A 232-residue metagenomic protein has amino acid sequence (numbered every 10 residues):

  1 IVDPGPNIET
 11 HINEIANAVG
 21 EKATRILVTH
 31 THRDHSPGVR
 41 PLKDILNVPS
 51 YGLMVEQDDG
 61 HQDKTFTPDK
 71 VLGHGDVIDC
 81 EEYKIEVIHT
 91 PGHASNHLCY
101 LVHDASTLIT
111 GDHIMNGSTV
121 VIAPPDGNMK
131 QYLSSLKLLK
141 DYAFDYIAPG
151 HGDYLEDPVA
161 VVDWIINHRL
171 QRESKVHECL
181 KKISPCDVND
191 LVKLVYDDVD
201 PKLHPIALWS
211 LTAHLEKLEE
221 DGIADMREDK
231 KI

Functional and structural regions predicted by a protein language model:
I1, P6-N7, K84-K175, C179: Metallo-beta-lactamase
G5-K84, S106: Active-site HxH/HxHxD metal-binding segment of metal-dependent hydrolases
T29-H35, H93, H151, H214: Histidine-centered divalent metal-coordination motifs
S36, Y132, L136, L211: Aromatic/hydrophobic pocket-lining residues that form the small-molecule binding cavity in soluble enzyme cores
P37, G127, I206: Residue-level signal for the nucleotide or nucleotide-sugar donor/cofactor binding architecture
E178-I232: C-terminal regulatory/interaction regions
